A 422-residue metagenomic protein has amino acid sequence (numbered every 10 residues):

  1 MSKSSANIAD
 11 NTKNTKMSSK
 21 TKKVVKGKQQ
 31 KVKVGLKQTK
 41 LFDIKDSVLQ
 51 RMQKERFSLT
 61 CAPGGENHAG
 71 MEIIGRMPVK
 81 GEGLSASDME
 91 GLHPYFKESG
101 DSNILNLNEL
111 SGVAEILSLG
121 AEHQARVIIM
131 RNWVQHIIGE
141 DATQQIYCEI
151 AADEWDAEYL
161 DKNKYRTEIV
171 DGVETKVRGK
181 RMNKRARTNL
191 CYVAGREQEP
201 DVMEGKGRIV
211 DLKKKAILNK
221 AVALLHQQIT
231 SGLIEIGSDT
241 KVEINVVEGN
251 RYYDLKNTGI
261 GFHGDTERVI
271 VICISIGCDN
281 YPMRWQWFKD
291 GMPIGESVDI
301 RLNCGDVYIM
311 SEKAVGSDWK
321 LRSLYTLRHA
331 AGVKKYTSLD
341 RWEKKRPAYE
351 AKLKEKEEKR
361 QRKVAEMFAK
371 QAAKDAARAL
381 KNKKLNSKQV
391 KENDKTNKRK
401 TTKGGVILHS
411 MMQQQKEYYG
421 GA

Functional and structural regions predicted by a protein language model:
M1-A6, E417-A422: A positional/structural detector of protein chain ends, strongest at the extreme C-terminus and weakly at the extreme
S4-K33, K352-M412: Intrinsically disordered, Lys/Arg-rich low-complexity segments
K26-R360, M367, K384, K388-K391 (+1 more regions): Non-heme Fe(II) oxygenase metal-center motifs and adjacent flexible, charged/small-residue loops
